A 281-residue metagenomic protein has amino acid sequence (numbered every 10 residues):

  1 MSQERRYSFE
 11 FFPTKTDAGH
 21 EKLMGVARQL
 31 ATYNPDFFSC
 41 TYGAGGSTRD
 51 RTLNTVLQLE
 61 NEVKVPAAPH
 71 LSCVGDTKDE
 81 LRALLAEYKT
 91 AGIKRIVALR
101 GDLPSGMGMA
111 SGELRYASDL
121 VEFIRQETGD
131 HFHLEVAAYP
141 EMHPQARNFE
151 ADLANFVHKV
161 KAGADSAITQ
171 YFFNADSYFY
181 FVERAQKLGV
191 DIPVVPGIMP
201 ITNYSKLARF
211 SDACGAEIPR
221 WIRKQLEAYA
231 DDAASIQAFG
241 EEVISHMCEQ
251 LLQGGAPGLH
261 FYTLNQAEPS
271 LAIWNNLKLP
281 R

Functional and structural regions predicted by a protein language model:
M1-C40: Conserved N-terminal beta1-alpha1 strand-loop-helix module at the mouth
M1-S2, A27-N34, L53-K64, L85-I93 (+3 more regions): Acidic (Asp/Glu)-rich catalytic clusters
R6-K22, A67-D79, H133-A151, A228-E242: Active-site mouth loops of central-metabolism enzymes
S8, S39, V97-A98, I168 (+1 more regions): Conserved beta-strand positions in the central sheet of alpha/beta enzyme cores
E10, F38, Y88, K159 (+3 more regions): Conserved, mostly hydrophobic/aromatic
F11-T14, T41-G45, H70-D76, G101-D102 (+5 more regions): Active-site beta-loop-alpha junctions enriched in small/polar residues
A18, G112-Y139, L188-E241, H246 (+1 more regions): Active-site pocket-lining/capping segments in soluble small-molecule metabolic enzymes
A18-H20, G46-L59, T77-A83, D102-I124 (+3 more regions): Active-site-adjacent beta->alpha loops and helix N-cap segments on the catalytic face of soluble alpha/beta enzymes
